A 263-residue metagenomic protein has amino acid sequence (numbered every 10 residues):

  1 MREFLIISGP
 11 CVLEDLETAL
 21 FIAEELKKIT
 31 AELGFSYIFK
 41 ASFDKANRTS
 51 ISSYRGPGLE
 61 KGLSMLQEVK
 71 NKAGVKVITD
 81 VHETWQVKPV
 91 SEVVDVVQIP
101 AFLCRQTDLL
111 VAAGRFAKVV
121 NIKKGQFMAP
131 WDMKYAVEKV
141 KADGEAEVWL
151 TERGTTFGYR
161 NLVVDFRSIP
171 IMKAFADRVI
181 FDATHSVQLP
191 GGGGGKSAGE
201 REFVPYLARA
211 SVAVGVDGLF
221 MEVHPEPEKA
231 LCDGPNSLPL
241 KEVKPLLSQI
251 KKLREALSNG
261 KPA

Functional and structural regions predicted by a protein language model:
M1-I7, S64, E255-A263: N-terminal amphipathic alpha-helix/helix-capping segment at the start of soluble metabolic enzymes
R2-L5, L33-Y37, N71-V77, V93-D95 (+4 more regions): Short, well-ordered coil/turn segments that N-cap beta-strands
P10-T18, Y37-L59, V223-G234: Glycine-rich, proline-tolerant flexible connector loops at the mouths of alpha/beta enzymes
E25-L33, S52-I78, A113-V119, I169-V179 (+2 more regions): Alpha-helix-loop-beta-strand connector modules within alpha/beta enzyme cores
F35-S42, K76-V81, F181-A183, D217-E226: Short beta-strand segments at enzyme active-site cores
I51-E60, Q98-L103, Y159-V163, S186-V212 (+2 more regions): Active-site-adjacent loop and "lid" segments of alpha/beta metabolic enzymes
G56-G58, K72-V87, D95-D108, V119-P130 (+1 more regions): Catalytic beta/alpha-barrel core
A117, N121-V223: Catalytic alpha/beta core domains of metabolic enzymes, predominantly
